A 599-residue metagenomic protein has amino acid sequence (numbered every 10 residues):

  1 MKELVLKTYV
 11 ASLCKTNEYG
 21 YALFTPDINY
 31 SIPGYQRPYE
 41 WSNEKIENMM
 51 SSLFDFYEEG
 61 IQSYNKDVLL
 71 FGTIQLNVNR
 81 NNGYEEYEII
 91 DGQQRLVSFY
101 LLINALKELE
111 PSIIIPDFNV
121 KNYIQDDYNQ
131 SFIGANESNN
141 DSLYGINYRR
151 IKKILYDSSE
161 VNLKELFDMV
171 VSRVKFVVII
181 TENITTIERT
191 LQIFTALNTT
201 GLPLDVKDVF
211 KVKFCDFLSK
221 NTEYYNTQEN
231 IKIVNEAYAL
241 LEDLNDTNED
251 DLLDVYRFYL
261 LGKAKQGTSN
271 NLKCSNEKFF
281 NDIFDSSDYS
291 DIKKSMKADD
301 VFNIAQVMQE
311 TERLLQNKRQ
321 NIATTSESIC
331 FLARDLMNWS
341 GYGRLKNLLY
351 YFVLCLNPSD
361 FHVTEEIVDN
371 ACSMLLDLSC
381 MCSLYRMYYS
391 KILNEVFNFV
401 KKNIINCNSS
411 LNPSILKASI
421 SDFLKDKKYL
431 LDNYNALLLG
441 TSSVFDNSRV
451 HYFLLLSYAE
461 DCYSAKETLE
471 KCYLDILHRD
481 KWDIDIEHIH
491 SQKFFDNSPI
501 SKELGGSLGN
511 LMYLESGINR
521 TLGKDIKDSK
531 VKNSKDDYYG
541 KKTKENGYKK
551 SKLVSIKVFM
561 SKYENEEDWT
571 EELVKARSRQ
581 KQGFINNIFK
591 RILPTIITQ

Functional and structural regions predicted by a protein language model:
M1-E277, D536, Y563-V574, S578-T598: Glycine- and hydrophobic-rich flexible loops that cap the catalytic core of alpha/beta enzyme folds
Y30-P38, R80-Y87, V174-I179, C215 (+5 more regions): Glycine- and acidic
S51, F56-E85, N406, P413-I556 (+1 more regions): Betabetaalpha-Me/HNH-type nuclease active-site subdomain
D55, N104-S112, T199, P203 (+7 more regions): Short, well-ordered loop/turn and helix-capping segments at boundaries between secondary-structure elements and domains
I90-R95, V171, E182-T186, M337-L345 (+3 more regions): Secondary-structure capping and boundary motifs in well-ordered enzyme cores
L163-L166, L332-N338, C472-I476, I500-E503: Generic recognition of flexible, low-complexity loop/linker segments
K207-F210, Y224, E236-Y458: A cross-family structural signal marking well-folded subdomains
E365-S373, C380, V531-Q599: C-terminal, well-folded lobe of enzymatic/effector domains
